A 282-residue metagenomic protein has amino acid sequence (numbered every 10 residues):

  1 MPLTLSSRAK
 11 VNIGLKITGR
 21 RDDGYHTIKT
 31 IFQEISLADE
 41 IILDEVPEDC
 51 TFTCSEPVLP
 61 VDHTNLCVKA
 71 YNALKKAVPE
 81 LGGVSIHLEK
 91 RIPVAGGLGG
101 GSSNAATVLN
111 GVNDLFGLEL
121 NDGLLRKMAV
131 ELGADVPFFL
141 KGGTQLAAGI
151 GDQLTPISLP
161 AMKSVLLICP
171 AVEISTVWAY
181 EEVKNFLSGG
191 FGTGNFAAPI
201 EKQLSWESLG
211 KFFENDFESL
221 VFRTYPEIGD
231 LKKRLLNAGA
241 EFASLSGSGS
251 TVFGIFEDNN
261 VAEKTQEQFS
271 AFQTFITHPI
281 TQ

Functional and structural regions predicted by a protein language model:
M1-G96, D114, L118-G123, L159-P160 (+1 more regions): ATP-binding N-lobe of GHMP and related small-molecule kinases
I13, I41-L43, C67, G101 (+5 more regions): Residue-level signal for inorganic ion chemistry
Q33-E34, V130-E131, P137-L140, P156-A161 (+1 more regions): Solvent-exposed alpha-helices and their adjacent loops that cap or buttress functional pockets in soluble metabolic
P47-P60, V108, S205-E214: Short, basic/glycine-rich phosphate-binding loops at helix/coil junctions that contact nucleotide phosphates
H87-F116, A134, A240-F256: Glycine/serine-rich anion-binding loops at beta->alpha junctions that coordinate negatively charged ligand groups
A105, L109-L146: Contiguous, small/hydrophobic- and glycine-enriched helical/loop subdomains that border and often "cap" functional
K141, L146-F242, E257-S270, F275-Q282: Conserved, helical-rich catalytic subdomain that frames metal- and/or nucleotide-binding sites in enzyme alpha/beta
